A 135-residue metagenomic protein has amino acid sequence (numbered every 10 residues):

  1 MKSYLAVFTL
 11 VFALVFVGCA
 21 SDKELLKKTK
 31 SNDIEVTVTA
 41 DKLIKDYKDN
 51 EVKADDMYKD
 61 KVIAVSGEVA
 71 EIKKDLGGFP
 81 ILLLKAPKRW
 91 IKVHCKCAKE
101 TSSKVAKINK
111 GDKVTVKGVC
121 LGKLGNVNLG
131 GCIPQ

Functional and structural regions predicted by a protein language model:
M1-L5: Positively charged n-region of N-terminal signal peptides that target proteins for export
V15-G18: C-terminal motif of bacterial Sec signal peptides marking the signal peptidase cleavage site
A20-D41, K45-D55, V62-S66, A70-Q135: OB-fold single-stranded nucleic acid-binding module
